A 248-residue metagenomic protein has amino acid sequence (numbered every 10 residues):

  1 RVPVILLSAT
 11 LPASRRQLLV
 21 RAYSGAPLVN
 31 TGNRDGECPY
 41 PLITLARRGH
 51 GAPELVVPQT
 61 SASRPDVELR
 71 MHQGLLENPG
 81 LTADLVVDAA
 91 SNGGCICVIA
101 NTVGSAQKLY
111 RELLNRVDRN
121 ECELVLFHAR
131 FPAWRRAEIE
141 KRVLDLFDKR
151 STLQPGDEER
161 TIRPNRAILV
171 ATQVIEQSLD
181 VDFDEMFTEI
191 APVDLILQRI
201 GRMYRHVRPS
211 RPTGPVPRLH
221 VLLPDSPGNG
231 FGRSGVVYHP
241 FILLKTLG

Functional and structural regions predicted by a protein language model:
R1, L7-S8, E189-I190: Short beta->alpha connector loops at strand-helix junctions that form conserved, small/polar/Pro-enriched
V2, R16-V20, A26-A106: Conserved interdomain linker/interface between the two RecA-like ATPase lobes of SF2 helicase motors
V2-I5, C95, P164-I168: Loop/turn-to-beta-strand initiation segments
A9-T10, S14, N101, Q173: Conserved H-loop
R16, Q73-I99, G104-E158, F183 (+1 more regions): C-terminal helicase lobe and adjacent C-terminal extensions/tails of nucleic-acid helicase motors
A22-G25, Y204-H206: Short, hinge-like loop/turn segments at secondary-structure boundaries
E159-E176, T188: Conserved two-lobed SF2 helicase motor
D180: Flexible glycine/serine/alanine-rich "lid" or loop that lines and gates the nucleotide-sugar donor pocket in diverse
